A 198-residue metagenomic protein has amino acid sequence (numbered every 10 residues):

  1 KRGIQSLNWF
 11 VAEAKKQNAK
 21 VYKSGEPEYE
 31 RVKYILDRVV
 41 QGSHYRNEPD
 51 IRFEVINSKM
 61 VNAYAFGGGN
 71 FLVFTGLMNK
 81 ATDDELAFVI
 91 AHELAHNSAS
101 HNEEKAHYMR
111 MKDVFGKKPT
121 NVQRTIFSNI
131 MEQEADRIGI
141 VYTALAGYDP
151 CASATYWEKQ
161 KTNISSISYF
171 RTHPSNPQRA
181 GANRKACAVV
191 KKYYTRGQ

Functional and structural regions predicted by a protein language model:
K1-Q198: A Zn2+-metalloprotease active-site environment signal
